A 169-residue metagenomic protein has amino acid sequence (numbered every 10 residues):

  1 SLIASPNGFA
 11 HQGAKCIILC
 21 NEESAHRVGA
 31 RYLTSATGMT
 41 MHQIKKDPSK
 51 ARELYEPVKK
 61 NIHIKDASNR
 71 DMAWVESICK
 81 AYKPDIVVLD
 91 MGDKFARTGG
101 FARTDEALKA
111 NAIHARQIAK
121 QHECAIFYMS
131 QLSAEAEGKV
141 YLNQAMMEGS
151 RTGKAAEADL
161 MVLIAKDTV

Functional and structural regions predicted by a protein language model:
S1-P6: Glycine-rich P-loop/Walker A and Walker A-like loops and their local beta1-loop-alpha1 context in P-loop NTPases
H11-K83, R97: Cytosolic-facing regulatory segments adjacent to core modules
I17-L19, R27-A30, M41-H42, D85-L89 (+3 more regions): Extended hydrophobic-aromatic, low-complexity segments
E22-H26, N69-D71, D93-F95, I126 (+2 more regions): Conserved nucleotide-binding/hydrolysis micro-motifs of P-loop NTPases
S24-V28, K50, D71-W74, T104-H114 (+3 more regions): Helical mechanochemical/support elements of P-loop NTPase systems and associated helical scaffolds
R31-T34, C79, F101-D105, V140-Q144: Short, glycine/charged-enriched secondary-structure capping and boundary segments
H63-Q121: Phosphate-binding/switch loop-helix module in NTP-utilizing enzymes
A110-V169: Phosphate-binding/switch region of NTP-binding enzymes
